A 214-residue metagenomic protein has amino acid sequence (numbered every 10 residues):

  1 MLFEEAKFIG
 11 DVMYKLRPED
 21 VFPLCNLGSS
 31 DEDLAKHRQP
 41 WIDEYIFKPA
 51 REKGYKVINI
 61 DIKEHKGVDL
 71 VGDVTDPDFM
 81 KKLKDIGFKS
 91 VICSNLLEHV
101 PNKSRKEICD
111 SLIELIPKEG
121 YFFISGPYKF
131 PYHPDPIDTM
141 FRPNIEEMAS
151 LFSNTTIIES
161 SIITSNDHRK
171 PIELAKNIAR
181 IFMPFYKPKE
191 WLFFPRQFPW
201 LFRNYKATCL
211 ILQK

Functional and structural regions predicted by a protein language model:
M1-V21: Class I SAM-dependent methyltransferase Rossmann-like catalytic core, especially the SAM/SAH-binding loop
L2, P40-Y45, I162-K170: Secondary-structure junction/capping motif
L2-I9, Q39, D43, F141-I145 (+1 more regions): A structural signal for well-ordered alpha-helical scaffolds and beta->alpha junctions
G10-K15, E44-F47, K56-I60, I145-A149 (+1 more regions): Intrinsically disordered, low-complexity boundary segments flanking structured domains
F22-P134, L212: Conserved SAM-binding loop
P101-L115, Y121-K214: S-adenosyl-L-methionine-dependent methyltransferase catalytic module, highlighting the catalytic core
